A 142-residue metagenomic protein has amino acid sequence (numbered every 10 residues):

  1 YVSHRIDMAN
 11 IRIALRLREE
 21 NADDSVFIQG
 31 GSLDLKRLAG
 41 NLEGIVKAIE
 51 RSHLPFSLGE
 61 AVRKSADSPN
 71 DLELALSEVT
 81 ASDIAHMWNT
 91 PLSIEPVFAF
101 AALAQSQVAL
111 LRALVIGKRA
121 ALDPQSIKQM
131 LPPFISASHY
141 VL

Functional and structural regions predicted by a protein language model:
Y1-L142: Extended alpha-helical surfaces
